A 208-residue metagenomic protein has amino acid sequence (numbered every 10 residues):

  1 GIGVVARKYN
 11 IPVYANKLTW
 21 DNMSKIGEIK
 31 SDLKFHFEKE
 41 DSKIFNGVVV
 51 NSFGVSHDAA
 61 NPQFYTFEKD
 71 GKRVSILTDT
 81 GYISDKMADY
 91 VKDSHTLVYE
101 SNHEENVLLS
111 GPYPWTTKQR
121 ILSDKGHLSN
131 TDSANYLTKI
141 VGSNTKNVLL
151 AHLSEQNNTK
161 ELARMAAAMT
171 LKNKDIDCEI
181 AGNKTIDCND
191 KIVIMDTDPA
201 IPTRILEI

Functional and structural regions predicted by a protein language model:
G1-D41: Active-site HxH/HxHxD metal-binding segment of metal-dependent hydrolases
K8-V13, R73-V74, I192: Short active-site oxyanion
Y14-K17, S75-D79, V98-E100, V148-A151 (+1 more regions): Active-site neighborhood of phospho(di)ester-bond hydrolases with catalytic His/Asp-centered motifs
L33-F35, V50, I194: Generic structural signal for residues in well-ordered beta-strands
F37-T96, I205-I208: Core dinuclear metal-dependent hydrolase active-site scaffold
D85-T185, I192-I194: Cap/insert and terminal regions of metallo-dependent hydrolase folds
D190-I208: Short, basic/aromatic-enriched C-terminal tail that caps enzymatic domains
